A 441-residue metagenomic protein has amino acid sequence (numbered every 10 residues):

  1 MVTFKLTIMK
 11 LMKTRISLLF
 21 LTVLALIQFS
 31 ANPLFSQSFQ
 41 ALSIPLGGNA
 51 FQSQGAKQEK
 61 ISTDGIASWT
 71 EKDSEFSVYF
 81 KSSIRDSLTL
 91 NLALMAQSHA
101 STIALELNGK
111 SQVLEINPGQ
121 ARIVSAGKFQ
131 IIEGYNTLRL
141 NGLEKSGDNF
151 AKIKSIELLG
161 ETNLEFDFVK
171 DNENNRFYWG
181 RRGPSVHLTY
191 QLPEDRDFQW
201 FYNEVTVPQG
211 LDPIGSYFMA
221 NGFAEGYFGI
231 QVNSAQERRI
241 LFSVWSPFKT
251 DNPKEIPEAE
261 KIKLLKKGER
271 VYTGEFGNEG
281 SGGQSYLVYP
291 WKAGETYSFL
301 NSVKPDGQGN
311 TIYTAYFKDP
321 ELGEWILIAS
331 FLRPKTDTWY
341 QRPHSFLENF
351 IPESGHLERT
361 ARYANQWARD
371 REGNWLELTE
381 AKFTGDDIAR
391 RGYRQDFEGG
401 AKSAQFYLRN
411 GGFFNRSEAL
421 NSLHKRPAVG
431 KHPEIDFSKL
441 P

Functional and structural regions predicted by a protein language model:
M1-Q37: Bacterial Sec-dependent N-terminal signal peptides
L21, R196, K292-G294: A broadly tuned, weak detector of single residues within folded domains
F35-P290, L300-P305, G309-P441: Extracytoplasmic
E295-F299: Short Pro-Gly-centered flexible turn/kink motifs
